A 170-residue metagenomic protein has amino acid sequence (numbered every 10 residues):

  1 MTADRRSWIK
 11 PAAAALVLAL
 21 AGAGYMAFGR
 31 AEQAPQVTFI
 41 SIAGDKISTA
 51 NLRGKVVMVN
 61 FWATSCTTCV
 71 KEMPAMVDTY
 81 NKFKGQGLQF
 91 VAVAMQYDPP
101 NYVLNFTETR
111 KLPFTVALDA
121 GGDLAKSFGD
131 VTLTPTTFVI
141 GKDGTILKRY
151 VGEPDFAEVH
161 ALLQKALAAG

Functional and structural regions predicted by a protein language model:
M1-I40, G170: N-terminal targeting signals for export/organelle localization
Q36-V57, Y80: A short beta-strand-turn-helix
S48-T67, F90: Short active-site neighborhood of thiol/selenol oxidoreductases, capturing the structured segment around
N60, F90-A94, F138, R149: Soluble periplasmic/extracytoplasmic beta-strand elements of cell-envelope proteins
T64-K71, L133: C-type cytochrome heme c attachment motif
V70-R110, A120-S127: Structural microenvironment flanking redox-active thiols in thiol-disulfide oxidoreductases
N105-P113, A120-K165: Thiol/disulfide oxidoreductase modules built on the thioredoxin-like
